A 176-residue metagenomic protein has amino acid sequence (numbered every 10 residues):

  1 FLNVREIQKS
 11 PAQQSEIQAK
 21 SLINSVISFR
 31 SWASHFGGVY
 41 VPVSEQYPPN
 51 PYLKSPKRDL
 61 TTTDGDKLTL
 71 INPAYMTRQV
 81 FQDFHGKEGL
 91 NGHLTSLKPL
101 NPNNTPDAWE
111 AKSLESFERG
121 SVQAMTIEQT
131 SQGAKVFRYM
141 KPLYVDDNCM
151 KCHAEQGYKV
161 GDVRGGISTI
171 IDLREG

Functional and structural regions predicted by a protein language model:
F1-V145, Y158-G176: Extracytoplasmic c-type cytochrome modules immediately beyond a signal peptide or single-pass transmembrane anchor
M150-Y158: Detector for the c-type heme attachment site
